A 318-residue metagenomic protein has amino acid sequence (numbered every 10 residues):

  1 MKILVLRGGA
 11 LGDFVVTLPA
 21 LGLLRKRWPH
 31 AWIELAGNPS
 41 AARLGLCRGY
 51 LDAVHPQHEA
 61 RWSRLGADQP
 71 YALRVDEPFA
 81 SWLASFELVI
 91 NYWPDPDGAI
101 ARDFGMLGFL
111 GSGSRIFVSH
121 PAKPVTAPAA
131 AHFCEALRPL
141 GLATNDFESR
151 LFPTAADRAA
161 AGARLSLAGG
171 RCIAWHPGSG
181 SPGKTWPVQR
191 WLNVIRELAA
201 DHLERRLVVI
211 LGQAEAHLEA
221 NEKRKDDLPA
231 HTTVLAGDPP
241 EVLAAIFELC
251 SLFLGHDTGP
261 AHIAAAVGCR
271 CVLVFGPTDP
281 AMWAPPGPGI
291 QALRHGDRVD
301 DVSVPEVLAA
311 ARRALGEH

Functional and structural regions predicted by a protein language model:
M1-H318: Catalytic machinery of carbohydrate-active enzymes, primarily nucleotide-sugar-dependent glycosyltransferases
